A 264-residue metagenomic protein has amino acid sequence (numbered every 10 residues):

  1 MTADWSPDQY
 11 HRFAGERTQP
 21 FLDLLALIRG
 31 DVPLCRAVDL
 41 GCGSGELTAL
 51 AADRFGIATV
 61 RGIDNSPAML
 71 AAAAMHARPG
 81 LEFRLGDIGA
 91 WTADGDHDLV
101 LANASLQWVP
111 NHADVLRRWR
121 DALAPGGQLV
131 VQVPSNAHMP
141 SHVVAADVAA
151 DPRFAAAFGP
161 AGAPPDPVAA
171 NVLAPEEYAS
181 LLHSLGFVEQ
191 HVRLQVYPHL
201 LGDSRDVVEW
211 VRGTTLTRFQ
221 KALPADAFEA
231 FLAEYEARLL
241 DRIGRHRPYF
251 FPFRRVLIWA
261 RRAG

Functional and structural regions predicted by a protein language model:
M1-V32, E46-L50, M69-A72, H76: Conserved class I S-adenosyl-L-methionine
V38-W91: Class I SAM-dependent methyltransferase SAM/SAH-binding core
S44-E46, P167-G264: Conserved Class I S-adenosyl-L-methionine
G89-V100: A short acidic, Gly/Pro-enriched loop at the edge of an enzyme's catalytic core that lines a small-molecule cofactor
W91, Q107, N136, T214: Active-site beta-alpha loop architecture of Rossmann-like, nucleotide-cofactor-dependent enzymes
L99-H112, S135: A short SAM/SAH-binding and catalytic strip from SAM-dependent methyltransferases
A113-Q128: A short glycine-rich, Lys/Arg-flanked "PGG" loop and its adjoining helix->strand segment in the class I
Q128-A157: Conserved class I S-adenosyl-L-methionine
